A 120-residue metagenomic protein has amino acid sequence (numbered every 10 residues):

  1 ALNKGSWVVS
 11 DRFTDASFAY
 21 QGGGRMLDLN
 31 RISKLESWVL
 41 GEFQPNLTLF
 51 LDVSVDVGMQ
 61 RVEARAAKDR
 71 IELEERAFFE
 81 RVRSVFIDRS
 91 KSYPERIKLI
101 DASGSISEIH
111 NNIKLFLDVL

Functional and structural regions predicted by a protein language model:
A1: N-terminal phosphate/diphosphate-binding loop that engages ATP/GTP or pyrophosphate donors across diverse enzyme folds
K4-W7: Loop/turn-to-beta-strand initiation segments
V9, L47-L49, K98-I100: Hydrophobic/aromatic beta-strand patches that form the interior of the parallel beta-sheet core in alpha/beta enzyme
R12: Walker B catalytic acidic pair
D15-A16, G104: Conserved beta-strand edge residues that scaffold enzyme active sites
A16-S84: A glycine- and Lys/Arg-enriched "phosphate-lid" helix/loop adjacent to the NTP-binding pocket of small-molecule kinases
D56-L120: NTP-dependent small-molecule kinase module
